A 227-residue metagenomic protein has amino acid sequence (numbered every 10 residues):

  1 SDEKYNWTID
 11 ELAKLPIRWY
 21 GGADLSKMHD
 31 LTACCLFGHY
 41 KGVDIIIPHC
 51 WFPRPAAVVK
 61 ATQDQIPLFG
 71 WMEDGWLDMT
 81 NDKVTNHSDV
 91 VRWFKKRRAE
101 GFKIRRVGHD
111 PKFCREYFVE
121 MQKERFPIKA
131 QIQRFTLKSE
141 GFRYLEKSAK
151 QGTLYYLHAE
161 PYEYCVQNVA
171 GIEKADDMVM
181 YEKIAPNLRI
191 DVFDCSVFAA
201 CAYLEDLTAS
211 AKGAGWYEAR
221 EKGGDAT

Functional and structural regions predicted by a protein language model:
S1-F135, S139, R143, Y156-T227: RNase H-like, metal-dependent nuclease domains and their acidic two-metal-ion catalytic environment used
F142-Q151: Short, surface-exposed amphipathic charged segments that create phosphate/polyanion-binding patches used for binding
